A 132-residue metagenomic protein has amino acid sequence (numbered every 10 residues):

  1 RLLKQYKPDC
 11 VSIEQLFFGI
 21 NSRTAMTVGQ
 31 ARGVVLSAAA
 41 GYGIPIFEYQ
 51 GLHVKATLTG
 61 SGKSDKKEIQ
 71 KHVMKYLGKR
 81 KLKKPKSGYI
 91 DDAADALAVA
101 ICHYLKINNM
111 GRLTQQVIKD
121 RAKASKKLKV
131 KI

Functional and structural regions predicted by a protein language model:
R1-I132: Phosphate- and other anionic-substrate recognition elements at nucleic-acid/protein interfaces
